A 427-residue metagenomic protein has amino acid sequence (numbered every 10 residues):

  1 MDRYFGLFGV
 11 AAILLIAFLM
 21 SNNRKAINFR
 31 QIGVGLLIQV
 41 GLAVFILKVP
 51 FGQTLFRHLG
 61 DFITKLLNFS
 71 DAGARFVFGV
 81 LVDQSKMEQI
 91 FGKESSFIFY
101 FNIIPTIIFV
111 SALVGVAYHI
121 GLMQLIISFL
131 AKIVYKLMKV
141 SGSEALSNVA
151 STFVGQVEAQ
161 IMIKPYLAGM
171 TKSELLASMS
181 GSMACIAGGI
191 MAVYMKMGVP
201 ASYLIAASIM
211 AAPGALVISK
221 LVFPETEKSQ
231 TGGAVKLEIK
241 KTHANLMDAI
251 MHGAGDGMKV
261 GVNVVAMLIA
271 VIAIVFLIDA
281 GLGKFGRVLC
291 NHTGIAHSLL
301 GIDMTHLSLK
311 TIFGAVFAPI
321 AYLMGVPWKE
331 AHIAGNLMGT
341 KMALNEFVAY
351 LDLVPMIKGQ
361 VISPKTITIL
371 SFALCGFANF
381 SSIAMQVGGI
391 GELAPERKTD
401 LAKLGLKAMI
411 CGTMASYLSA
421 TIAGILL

Functional and structural regions predicted by a protein language model:
M1-A11, N102, L307-S308, L370-N379: Structural signature of hydrophobic alpha-helical transmembrane segments
M1-F99, D248-M251, V264-F276, G389 (+1 more regions): N-terminal alpha-helical transmembrane segments of multi-pass membrane transport and channel/translocase proteins
S21-N23, Q84-E94, V134-Y135, A159-A168 (+1 more regions): Cytosolic juxtamembrane amphipathic/interface segments immediately preceding and feeding into a transmembrane helix
N68-V140: Hydrophobic alpha-helical hairpins/lids featuring a short glycine-rich hinge
S128-M162, S229-A249, N291-H297, L309-F313 (+2 more regions): Juxtamembrane inter-helical linkers in multi-pass membrane proteins
Y135-M195, G335-I422: Alpha-helical membrane segments and immediately flanking helix-loop junctions that form or couple to the substrate/ion
I209-V262: Long, contiguous bundles of hydrophobic transmembrane helices that form the permeation core of multi-pass
G255-K358: Transmembrane helical segments that form the transport core of multi-pass membrane transport proteins
